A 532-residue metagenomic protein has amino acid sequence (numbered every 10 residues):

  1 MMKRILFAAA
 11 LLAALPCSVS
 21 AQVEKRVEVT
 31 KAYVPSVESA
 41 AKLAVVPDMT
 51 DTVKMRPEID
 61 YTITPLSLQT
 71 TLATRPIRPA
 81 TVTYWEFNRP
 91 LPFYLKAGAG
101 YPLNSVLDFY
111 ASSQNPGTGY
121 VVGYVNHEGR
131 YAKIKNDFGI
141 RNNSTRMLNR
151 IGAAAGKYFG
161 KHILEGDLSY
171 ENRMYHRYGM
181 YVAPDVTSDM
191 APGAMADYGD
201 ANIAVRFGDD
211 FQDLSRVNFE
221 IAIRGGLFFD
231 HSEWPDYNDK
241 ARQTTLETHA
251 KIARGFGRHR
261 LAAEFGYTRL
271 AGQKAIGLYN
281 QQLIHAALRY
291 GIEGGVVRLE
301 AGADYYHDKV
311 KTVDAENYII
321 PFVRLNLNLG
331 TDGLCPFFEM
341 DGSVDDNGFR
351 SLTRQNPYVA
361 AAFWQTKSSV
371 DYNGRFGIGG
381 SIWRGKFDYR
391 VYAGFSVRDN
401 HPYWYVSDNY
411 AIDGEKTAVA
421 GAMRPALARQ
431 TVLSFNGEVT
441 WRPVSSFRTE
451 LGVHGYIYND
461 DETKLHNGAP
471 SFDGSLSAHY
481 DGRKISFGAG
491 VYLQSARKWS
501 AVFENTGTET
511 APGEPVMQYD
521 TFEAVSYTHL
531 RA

Functional and structural regions predicted by a protein language model:
I77, E86-L95, A99-F138, N143-I151 (+2 more regions): Outer-membrane beta-barrel translocator/receptor signature
R89-L91, L103-S105, T145-N149, M195-I203 (+8 more regions): Residues that define the transmembrane beta-barrel architecture of outer-membrane proteins
A99-Y101, H127-Y131, F159-K161, Y170-H176 (+15 more regions): Transmembrane beta-strands of outer-membrane beta-barrel pores
T118-V121, K161-E165, Q212-F219, F256-A263 (+5 more regions): Repeated loop/turn-to-beta-strand initiation elements of outer-membrane beta-barrel proteins
R130-K133, D137-R150, D167-V217, R224-T245: Flexible loop and strand-edge segments within Gram-negative outer membrane beta-barrel domains
F363-K367, R375, G379, R390-S446 (+2 more regions): Outer membrane beta-barrel strand-and-loop segments of large Gram-negative receptors, especially TonB-dependent
L427-K498: Gram-negative outer-membrane beta-barrel transporters
T528-A532: Conserved small/polar residues in nucleotide/adenosyl-binding loops
